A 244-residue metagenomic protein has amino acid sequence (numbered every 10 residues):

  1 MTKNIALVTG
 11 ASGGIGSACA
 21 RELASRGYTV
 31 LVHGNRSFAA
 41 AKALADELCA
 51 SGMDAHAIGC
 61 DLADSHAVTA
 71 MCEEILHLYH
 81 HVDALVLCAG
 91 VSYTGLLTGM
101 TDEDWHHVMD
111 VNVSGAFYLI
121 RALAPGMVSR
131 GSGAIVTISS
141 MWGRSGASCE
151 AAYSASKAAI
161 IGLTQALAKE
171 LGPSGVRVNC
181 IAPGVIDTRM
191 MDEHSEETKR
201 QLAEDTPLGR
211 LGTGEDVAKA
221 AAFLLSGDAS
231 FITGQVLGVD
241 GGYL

Functional and structural regions predicted by a protein language model:
S12-G13: Conserved glycine-rich cofactor-binding loop
Y28-A43: Conserved glycine-rich Rossmann-like NAD(P)H-binding loop of the short-chain dehydrogenase/reductase
L96-L97, D104-H106, M191, T198-L202: Substrate-binding pocket helix/loop in short-chain dehydrogenase/reductase
F117, R210-V239: C-terminal substrate-recognition "lid" of short-chain dehydrogenase/reductases
I120, S156, T164: Active-site helix of classical SDR
P125, K169-P173, S230: Alpha-helical segment proximal to the catalytic Tyr-Lys
S140: Residue(s) in the substrate-gating loop at a strand-loop-helix junction that position the organic substrate next
